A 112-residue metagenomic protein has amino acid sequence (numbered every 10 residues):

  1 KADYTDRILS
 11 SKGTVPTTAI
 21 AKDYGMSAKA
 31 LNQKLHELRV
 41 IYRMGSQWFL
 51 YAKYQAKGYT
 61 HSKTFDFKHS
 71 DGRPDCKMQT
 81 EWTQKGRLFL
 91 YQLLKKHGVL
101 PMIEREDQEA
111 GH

Functional and structural regions predicted by a protein language model:
K1-T5: Heptad-repeat positions
D6, K12-T18, K22-H112: Positively charged, aromatic-accented nucleic-acid-binding surfaces
